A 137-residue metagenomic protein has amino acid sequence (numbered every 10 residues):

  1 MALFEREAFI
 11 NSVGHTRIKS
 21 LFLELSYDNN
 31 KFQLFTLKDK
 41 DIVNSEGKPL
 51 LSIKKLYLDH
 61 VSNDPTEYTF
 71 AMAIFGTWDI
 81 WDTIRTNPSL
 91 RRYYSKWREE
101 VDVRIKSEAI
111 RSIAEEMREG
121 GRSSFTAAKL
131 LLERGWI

Functional and structural regions predicted by a protein language model:
M1-R111: N-terminal, charge-rich alpha-helical recognition modules
K106-I137: Amphipathic alpha-helical protein-protein interaction segments
